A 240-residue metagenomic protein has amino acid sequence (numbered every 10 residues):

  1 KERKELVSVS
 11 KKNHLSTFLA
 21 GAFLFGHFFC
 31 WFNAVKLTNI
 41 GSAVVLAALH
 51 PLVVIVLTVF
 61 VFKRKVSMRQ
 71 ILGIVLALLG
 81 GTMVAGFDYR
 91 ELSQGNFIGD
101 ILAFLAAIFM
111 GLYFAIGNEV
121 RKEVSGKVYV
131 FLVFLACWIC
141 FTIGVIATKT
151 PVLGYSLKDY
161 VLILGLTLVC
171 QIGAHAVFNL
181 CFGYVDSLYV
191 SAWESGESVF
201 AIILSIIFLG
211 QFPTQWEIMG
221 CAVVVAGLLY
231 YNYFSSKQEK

Functional and structural regions predicted by a protein language model:
K1-L19, F32, F60-L72, Y89-I98 (+4 more regions): Membrane-interface interhelical linkers
L15, L19-A22, L49, I71-L78 (+6 more regions): Hydrophobic residues within alpha-helical transmembrane segments of multi-pass solute transporters/permease subunits
F18-L37, L57, M83, I101-I116 (+4 more regions): Hydrophobic alpha-helical transmembrane segments of multi-pass membrane transport proteins, especially secondary
A34, L46, F60-F62, V66 (+6 more regions): Hydrophobic/aromatic residues within transmembrane alpha-helices of multi-pass small-molecule transporters
N39, K65-S67, S125-G126, D186-Y189 (+1 more regions): A helix-boundary/kink motif common to multi-pass secondary transporters, especially Major Facilitator Superfamily
S42-L46, I98-I101, Y160: Non-cytosolic membrane-interface motifs at loop->transmembrane helix junctions
L57, V66-D88, F141, S195 (+2 more regions): Hydrophobic transmembrane alpha-helices of multi-pass small-molecule transport proteins
